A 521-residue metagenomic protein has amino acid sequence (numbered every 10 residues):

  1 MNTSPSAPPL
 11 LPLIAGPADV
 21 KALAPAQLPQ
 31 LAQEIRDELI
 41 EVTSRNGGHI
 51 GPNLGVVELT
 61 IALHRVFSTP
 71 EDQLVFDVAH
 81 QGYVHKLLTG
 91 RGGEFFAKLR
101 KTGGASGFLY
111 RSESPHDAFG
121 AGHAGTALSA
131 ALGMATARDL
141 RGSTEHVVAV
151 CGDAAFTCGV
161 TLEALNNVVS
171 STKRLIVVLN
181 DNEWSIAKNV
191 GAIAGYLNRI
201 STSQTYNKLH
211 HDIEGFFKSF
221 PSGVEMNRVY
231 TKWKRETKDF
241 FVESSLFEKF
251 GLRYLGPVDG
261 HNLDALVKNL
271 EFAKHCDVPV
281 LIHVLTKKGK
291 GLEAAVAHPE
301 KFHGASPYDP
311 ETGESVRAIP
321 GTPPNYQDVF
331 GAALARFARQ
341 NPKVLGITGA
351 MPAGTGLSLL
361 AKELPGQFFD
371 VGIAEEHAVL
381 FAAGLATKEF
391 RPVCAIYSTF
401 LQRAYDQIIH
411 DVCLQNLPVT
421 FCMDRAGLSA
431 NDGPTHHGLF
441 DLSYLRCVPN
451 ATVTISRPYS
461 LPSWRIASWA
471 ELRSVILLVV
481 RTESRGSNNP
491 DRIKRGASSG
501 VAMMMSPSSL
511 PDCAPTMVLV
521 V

Functional and structural regions predicted by a protein language model:
N2, N182-F330: Long, well-ordered, tryptophan-enriched scaffold segments
N2-T89, L246-L270, H275-V284: N-terminal amphipathic, basic-rich helices that act as targeting or association modules
G47-V56, V75-H80, L109-L128, C151-A155 (+7 more regions): Active-site nucleophile and cofactor-binding loops and adjacent substrate-binding regions of central metabolic enzymes
I50-S171, Y326, K343-V344, L357-S358: Cofactor-binding active-site loop characterized by glycine-rich and histidine/acidic residues
D72-Q73, T286-Q402, Q407-L417: Non-catalytic terminal/interface segments that mediate subunit docking, oligomerization, and allosteric communication
V84-G90, F156-L165, A187-A192, L197-N198 (+7 more regions): Short acidic, glycine/serine/threonine-rich loops at helix termini
G93-F108, S170-A187, T205-K208, F369 (+2 more regions): A glycine-rich helix N-cap at a beta->alpha junction
S460-W469, R473-S474, R481-S499, S506-T516: Low-acidity, Ser/Thr- and Arg-rich intrinsically disordered low-complexity segments
